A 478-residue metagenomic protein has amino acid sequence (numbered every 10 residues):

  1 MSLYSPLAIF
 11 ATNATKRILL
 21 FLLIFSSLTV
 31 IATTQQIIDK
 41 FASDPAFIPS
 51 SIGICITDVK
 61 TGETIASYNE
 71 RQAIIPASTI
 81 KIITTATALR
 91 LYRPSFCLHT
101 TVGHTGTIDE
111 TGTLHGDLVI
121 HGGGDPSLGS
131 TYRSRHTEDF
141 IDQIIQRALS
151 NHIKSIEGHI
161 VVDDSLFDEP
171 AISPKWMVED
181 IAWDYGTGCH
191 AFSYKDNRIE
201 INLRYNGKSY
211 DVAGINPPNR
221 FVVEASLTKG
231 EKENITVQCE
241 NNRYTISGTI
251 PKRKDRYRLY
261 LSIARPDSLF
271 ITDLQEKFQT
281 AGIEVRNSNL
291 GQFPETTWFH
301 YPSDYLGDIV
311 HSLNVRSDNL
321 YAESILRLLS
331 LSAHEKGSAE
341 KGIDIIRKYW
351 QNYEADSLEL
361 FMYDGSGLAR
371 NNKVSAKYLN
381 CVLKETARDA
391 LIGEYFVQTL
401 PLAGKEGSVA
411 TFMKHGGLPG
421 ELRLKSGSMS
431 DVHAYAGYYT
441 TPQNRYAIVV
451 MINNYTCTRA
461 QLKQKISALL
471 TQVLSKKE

Functional and structural regions predicted by a protein language model:
M1-Q36: Bacterial Sec-dependent N-terminal signal peptides
V30-Q72, H99, I144-H152: Beta-lactamase-like hydrolase cores
F41, L91-S357, Q472-K476: Conserved serine DD-peptidase/penicillin-binding transpeptidase domain and beta-lactam-recognizing active-site
I56-D58, H104, T440, I452: Residue-level signal for short segments within beta-strands and strand-turn junctions of well-structured beta-sheet
I65-S67, Y301, L326-E478: Small-residue-rich helix-loop
Q72, P126, N454-T456: A generic structural motif
S78, I82-A88, I120-G123, Y244-G248 (+7 more regions): Active-site-proximal alpha-helical segments within enzyme catalytic domains
